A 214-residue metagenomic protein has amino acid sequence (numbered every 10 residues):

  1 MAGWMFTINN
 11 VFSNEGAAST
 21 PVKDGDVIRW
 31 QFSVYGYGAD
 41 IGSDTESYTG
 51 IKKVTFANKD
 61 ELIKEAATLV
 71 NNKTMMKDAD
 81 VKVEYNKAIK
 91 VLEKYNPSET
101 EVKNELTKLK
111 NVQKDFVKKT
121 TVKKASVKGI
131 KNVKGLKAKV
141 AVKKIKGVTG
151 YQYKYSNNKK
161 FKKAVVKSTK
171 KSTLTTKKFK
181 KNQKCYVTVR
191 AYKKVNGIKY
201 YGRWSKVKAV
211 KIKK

Functional and structural regions predicted by a protein language model:
M1-T121: Ubiquitin-like/PB1-type beta-grasp interaction modules and other compact soluble beta-rich domains
G3, K137, V148-Q152: Exposed beta-strand and adjacent loop surfaces of beta-rich binding modules that mediate intermolecular recognition
N10, F32-V34, K144, N157 (+1 more regions): A mature extracytoplasmic/lumenal domain signature
A88, V140-V142, Y153-Y155, T176 (+1 more regions): An aromatic-rich alpha-helical recognition segment common to small helix-rich domains
K119-G147, I198-K214: Pro/Thr/Ser/Gly-rich low-complexity, intrinsically disordered linker/stalk tracts
G147-V165: Extracellular low-complexity, O-glycosylation-prone stalks/linkers
K170-T175: Short S/T/G- and acidic-enriched coil/turn segments that sit immediately N-terminal to beta-strands in beta-sandwich
T176-K199: Beta-strand-rich modules
